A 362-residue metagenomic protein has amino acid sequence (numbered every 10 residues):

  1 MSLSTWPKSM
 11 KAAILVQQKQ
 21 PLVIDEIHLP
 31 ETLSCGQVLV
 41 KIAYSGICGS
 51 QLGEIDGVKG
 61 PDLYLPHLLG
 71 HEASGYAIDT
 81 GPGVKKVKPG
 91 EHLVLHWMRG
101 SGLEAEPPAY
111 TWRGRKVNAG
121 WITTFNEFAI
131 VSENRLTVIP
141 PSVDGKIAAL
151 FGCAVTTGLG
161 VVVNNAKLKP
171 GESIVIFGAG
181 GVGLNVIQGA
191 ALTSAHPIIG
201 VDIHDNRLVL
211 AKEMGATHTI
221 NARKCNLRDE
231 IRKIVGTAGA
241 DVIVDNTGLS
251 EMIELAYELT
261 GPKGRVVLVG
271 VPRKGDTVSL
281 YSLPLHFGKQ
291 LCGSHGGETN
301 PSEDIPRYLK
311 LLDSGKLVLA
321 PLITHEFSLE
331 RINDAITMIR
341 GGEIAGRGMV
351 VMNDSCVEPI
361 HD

Functional and structural regions predicted by a protein language model:
S2-K8, E254-E258, P262, S302-D362: C-terminal hydrophobic helical "lid"/dimerization subdomain of Rossmann-like NAD(P)H-dependent oxidoreductases
P30-S45, V58-G102, V138-V143: Glycine-rich beta-strand-centered segment in the early N-terminal region that forms part of a ligand/cofactor-binding
E72-S74, H92, F128, S173 (+2 more regions): Residue-level marker of beta-strand positions
R99-F177: NAD(P)H dinucleotide-binding glycine-rich loop of Rossmann-like/cofactor-binding domains, especially the beta1-alpha1
P141-C225, D229, V242: Mid-domain Rossmann-like dinucleotide-binding core that forms the NAD(H)/NADP(H) cofactor-binding site
A166-P170, V209, E213-Q290, V357-D362: Glycine-rich cofactor phosphate-binding loops and adjacent beta1-alpha1 units of small-molecule cofactor enzyme domains
R228-K233, T237, K274-H325, N333-D334 (+1 more regions): C-terminal substrate-binding/catalytic core of Rossmann-like NAD(P)-dependent dehydrogenases/reductases
